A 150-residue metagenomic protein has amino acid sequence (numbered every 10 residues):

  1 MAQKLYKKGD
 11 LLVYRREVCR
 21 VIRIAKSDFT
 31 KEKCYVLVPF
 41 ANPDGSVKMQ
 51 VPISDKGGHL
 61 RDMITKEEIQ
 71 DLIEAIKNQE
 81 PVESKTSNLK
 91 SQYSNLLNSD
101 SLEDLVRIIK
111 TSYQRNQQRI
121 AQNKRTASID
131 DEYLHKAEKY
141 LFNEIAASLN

Functional and structural regions predicted by a protein language model:
M1-G57: A positional/architectural concept
S54-N150: Charge/polar-rich, low-complexity and marginally structured segments
